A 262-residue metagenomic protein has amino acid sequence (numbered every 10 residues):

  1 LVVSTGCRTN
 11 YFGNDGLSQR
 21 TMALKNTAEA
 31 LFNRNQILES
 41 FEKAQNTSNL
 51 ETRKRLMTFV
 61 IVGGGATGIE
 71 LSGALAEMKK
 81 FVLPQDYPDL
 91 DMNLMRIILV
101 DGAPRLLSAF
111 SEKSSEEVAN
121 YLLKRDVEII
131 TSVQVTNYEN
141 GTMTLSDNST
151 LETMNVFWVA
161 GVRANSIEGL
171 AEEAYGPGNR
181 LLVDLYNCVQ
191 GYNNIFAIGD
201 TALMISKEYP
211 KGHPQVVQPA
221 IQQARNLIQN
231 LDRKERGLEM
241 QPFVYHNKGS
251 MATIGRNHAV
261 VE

Functional and structural regions predicted by a protein language model:
V2-V3, F157: N-terminal Rossmann-like NAD(P) cofactor-binding module of classical short-chain dehydrogenase/reductase
G6-T9, S72, V162-A164: Short glycine-rich anion-binding loops that position phosphate/pyrophosphate groups of nucleotides and phosphorylated
C7-T67, L75-F81: Glycine-rich dinucleotide-binding loop and its adjacent helix/turn
Q19-N49, T142-T144, T150-Q222: FAD-site-proximal beta/loop scaffold in flavoenzymes
V62, V100, I198-G199: Active-site flanking residues adjacent to catalytic metal/cofactor-binding acidic residues
A76-L185, G191, M240: A Rossmann-like FAD-binding core segment of flavoenzymes
P219, Q223-E262: C-terminal, flexible cofactor-proximal segment of oxidoreductases
